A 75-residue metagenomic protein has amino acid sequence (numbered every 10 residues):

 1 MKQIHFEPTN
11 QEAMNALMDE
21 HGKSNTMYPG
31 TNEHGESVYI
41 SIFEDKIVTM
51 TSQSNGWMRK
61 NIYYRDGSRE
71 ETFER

Functional and structural regions predicted by a protein language model:
M1-K2, F73-R75: Short intrinsically disordered terminal tails
M1-L17: N-terminal trafficking/processing presequences and adjacent post-cleavage segments of proteins routed to secretion
A16-E70: Acidic, low-complexity, intrinsically disordered interaction modules
